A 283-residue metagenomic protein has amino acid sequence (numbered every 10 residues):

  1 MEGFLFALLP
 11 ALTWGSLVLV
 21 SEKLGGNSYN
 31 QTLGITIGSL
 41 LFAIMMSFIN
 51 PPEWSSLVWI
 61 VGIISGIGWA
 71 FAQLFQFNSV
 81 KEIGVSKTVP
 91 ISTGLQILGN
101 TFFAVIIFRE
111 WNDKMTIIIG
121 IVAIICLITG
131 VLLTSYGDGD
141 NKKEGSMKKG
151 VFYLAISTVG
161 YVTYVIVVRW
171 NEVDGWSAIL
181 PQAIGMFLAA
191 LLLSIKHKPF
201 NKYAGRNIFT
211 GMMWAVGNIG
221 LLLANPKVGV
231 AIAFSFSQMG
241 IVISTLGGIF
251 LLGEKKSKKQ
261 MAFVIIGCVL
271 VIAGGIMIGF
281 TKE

Functional and structural regions predicted by a protein language model:
M1-E283: Polytopic alpha-helical membrane proteins, predominantly small-molecule transporters/carriers
